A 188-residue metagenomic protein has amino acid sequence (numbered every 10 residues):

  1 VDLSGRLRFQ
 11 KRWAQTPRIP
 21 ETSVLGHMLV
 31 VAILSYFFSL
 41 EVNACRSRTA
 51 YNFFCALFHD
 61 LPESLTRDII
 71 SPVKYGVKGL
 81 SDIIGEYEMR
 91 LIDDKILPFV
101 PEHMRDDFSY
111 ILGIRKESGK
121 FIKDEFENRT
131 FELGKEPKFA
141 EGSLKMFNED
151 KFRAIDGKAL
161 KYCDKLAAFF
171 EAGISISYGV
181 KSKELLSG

Functional and structural regions predicted by a protein language model:
V1-G188: Alpha-helical, largely C-terminal catalytic domains that coordinate divalent metal ions via clustered Asp/Glu/His
